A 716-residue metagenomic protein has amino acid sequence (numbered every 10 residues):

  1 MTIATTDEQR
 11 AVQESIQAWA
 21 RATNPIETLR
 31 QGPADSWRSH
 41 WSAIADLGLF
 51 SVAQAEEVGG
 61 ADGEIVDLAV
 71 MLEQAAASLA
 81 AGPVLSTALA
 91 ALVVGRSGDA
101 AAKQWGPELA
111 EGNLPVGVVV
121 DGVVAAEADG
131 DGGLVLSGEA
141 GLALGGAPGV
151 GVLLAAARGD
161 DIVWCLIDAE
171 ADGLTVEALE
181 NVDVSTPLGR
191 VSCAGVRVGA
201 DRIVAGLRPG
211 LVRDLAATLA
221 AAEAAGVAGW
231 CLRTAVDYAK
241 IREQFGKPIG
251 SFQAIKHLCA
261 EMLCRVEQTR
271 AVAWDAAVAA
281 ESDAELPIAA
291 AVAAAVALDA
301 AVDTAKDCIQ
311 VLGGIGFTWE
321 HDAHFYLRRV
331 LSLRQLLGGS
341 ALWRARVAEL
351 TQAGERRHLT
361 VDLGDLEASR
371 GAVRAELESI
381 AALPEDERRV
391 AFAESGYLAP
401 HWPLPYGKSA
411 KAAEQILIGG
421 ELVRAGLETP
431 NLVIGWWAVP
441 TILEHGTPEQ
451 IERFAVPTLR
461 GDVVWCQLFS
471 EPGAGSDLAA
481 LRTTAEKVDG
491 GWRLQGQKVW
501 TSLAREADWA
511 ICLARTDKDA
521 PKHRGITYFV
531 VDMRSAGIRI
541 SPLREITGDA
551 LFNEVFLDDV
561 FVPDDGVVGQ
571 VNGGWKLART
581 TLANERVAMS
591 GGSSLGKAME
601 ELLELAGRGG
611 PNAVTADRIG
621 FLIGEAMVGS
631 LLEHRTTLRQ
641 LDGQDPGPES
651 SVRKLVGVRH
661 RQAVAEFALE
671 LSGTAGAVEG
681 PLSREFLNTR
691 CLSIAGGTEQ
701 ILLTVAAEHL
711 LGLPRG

Functional and structural regions predicted by a protein language model:
M1-V84, L342-V433, L443, R453 (+4 more regions): Amphipathic, small/basic residue-rich leader segments at the start of a protein or domain
T2, G314-E378, A413, L577-T580 (+2 more regions): Glycine-rich phosphate/cofactor-binding loops in nucleotide/flavin-utilizing enzymes
T2-E14, A76-A77, T175-E267, D362-G364 (+5 more regions): Glycine-rich beta->alpha junctions and the first turn(s) of the following alpha-helix
P25-A34, V236, K240, Q244 (+4 more regions): C-terminal helix-coil-helix/basic helical segment that borders enzyme active sites and/or dimer interfaces and provides
V52, E111-G122, L154, G461-F469 (+1 more regions): A short, Trp-centered hydrophobic/proline-enriched beta-strand micro-motif
G82-A100, P430-E449, G475: N-terminal glycine-rich flavin-associated loop
V119, G133, S137-L179, Q495-S541: A short core secondary-structure module
A225, L232, F245-E355, P681: Extended, hydrophobic interaction surfaces within ordered domains
